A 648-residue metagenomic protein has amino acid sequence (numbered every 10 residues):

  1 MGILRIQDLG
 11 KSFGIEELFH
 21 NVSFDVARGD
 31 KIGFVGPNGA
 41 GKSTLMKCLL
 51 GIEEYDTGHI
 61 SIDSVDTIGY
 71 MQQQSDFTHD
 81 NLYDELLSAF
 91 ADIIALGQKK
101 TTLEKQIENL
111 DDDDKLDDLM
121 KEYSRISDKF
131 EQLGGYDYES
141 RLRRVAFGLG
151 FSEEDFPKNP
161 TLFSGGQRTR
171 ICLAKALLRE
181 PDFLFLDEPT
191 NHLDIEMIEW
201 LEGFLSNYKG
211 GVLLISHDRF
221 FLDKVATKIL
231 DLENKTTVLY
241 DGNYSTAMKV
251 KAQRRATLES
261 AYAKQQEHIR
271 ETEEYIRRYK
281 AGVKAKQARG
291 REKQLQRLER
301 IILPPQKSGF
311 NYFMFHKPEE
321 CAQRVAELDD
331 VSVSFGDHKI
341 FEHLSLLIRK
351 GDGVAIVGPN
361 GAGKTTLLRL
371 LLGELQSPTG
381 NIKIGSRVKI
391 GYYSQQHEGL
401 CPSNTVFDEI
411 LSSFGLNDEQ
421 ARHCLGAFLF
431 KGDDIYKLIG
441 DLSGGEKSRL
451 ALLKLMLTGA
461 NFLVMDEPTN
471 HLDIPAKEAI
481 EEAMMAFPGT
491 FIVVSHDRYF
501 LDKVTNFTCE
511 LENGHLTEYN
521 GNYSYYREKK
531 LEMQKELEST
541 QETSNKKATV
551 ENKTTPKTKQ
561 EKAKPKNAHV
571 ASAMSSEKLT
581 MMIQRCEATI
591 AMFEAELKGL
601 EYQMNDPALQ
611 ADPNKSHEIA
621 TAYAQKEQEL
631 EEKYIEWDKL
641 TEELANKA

Functional and structural regions predicted by a protein language model:
M1-S260, F310, M314-A648: ABC ATP-binding cassette signature C-motif
Q132, A281-G282: Short histidine/acidic/glycine/proline-rich micro-motifs that form metal- and phosphate-coordinating active-site loops
V250-Y275, Y279, A288-L298, I302-P304: Intracellular alpha-helical coupling/juxtamembrane segments of multi-pass membrane proteins
